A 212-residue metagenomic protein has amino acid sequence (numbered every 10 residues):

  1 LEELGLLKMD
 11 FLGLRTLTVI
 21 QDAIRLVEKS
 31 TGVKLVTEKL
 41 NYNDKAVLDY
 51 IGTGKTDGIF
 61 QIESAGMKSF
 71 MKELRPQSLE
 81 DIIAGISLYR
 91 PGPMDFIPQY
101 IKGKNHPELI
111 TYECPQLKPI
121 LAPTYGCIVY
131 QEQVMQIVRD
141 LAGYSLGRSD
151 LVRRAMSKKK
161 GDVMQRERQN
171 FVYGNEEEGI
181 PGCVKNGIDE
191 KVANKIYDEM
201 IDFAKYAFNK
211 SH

Functional and structural regions predicted by a protein language model:
L1-A207: Mg2+-dependent phosphoryl-transfer active-site scaffold
H212: Pyridoxal 5′-phosphate
